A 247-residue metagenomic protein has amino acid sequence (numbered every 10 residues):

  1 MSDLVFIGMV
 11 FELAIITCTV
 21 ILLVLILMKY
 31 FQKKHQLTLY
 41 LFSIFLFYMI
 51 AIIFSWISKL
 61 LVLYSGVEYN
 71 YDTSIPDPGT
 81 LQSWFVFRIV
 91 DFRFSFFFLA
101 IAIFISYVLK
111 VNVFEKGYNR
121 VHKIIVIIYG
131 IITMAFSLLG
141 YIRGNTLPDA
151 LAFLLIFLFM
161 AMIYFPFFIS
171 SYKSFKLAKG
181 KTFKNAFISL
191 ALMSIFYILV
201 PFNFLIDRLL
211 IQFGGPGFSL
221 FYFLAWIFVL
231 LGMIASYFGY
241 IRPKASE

Functional and structural regions predicted by a protein language model:
D3-I15, M134-K173, F218-Y222: Extracellular-loop-to-transmembrane junctions of the mid-late helices
V5-T19, T38-N112, F157-A161, P216-M233: Individual alpha-helical transmembrane segments in multi-pass integral membrane proteins
I15-K29: N-terminal signal-anchor/start-transfer transmembrane helix
L27-F42, V111-I124, L147-P148, K173-A186 (+1 more regions): Membrane-interface helix-boundary motifs at transmembrane edges
L41-F47, I124-I131, F187-I195: Central hydrophobic cores of alpha-helical transmembrane segments in multi-pass integral membrane proteins
I52-S65, I131-D149, I169-K173, Y197-I211: C-terminal ends of transmembrane alpha-helices and the immediately adjacent extracellular/lumenal or cytosolic loop
I101-G140: The cytoplasmic-loop to transmembrane-helix boundary for the fourth helix
I163-E247: C-terminal transmembrane-bundle signature of multipass membrane proteins, characterized by strong activation on
